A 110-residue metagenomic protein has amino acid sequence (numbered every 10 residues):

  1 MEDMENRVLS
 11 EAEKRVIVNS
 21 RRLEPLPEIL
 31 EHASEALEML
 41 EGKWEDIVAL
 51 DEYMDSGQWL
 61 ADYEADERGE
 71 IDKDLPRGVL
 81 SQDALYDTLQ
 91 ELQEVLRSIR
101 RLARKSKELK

Functional and structural regions predicted by a protein language model:
N6, E11-K14, V18-E35, W44-K110: Long, low-complexity or tandemly repetitive, helically biased scaffold regions used for multimeric assembly/adhesion
